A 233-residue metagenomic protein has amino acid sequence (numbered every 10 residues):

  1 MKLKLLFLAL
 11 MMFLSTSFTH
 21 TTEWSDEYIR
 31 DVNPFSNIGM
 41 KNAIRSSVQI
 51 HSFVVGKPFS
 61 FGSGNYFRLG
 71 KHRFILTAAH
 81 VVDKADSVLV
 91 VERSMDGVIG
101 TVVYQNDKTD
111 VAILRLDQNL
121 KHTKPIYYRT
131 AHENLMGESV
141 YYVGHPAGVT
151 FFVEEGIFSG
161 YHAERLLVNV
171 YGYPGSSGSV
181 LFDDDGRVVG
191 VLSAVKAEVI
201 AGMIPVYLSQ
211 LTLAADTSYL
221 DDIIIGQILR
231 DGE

Functional and structural regions predicted by a protein language model:
L5-L14: Sec-dependent N-terminal signal peptides
H20-M40, K121-T123, V188-E233: C-terminal cap/linker of serine protease catalytic domains
P34-S36, S47-I75, V98-I99, G178: A conserved glycine-rich beta-strand in the N-terminal activation segment of trypsin-fold
S47-Q49, F74-A78, E133-P146, F182-M203: Active-site-proximal beta-strands of protease catalytic cores
P58, G70-V143, G148-F151, R165-L167 (+1 more regions): Conserved active-site neighborhood of the chymotrypsin/trypsin-like protease fold
N65, F158, G172-S193: Catalytic nucleophile loop of clan PA
G148-G156, V199-I200: Short, Lys/Arg- and Gly-enriched loop/turn segments at beta-strand edges
V153-R165, I204-V206: Short, compositionally biased
